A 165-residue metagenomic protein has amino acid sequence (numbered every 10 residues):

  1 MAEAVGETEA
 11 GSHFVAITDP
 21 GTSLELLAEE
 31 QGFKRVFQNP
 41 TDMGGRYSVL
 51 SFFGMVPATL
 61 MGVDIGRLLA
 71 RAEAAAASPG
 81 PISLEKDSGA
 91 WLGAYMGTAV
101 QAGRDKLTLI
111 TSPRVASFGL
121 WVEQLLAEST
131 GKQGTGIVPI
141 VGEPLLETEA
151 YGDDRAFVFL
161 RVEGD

Functional and structural regions predicted by a protein language model:
M1: Replace "Mg2+/Mn2+-dependent" with "divalent metal-dependent
A4-V158, E163: Active-site phosphate/pyrophosphate-binding segments
